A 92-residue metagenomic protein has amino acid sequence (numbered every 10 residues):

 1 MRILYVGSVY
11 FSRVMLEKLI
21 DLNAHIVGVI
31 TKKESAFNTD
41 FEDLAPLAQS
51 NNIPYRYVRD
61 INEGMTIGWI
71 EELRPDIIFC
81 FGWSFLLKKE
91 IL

Functional and structural regions predicted by a protein language model:
M1-L92: One-carbon transfer enzymes
